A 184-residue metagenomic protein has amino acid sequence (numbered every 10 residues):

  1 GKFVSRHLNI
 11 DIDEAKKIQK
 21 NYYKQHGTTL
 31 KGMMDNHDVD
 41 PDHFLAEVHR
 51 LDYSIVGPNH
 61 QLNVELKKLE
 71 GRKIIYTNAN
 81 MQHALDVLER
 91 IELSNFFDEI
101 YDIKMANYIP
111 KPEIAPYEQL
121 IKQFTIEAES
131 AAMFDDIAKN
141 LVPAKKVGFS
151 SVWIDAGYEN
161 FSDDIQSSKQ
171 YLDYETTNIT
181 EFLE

Functional and structural regions predicted by a protein language model:
G1-Q61, Q82: N-terminal helical cap/lid subdomain that shapes the substrate entry/recognition surface in HAD-like hydrolases
I10, V39, G71, I126 (+1 more regions): Short glycine/serine/threonine/alanine-rich loop segments
S54, R72-K73, S94: A general structural signal for well-ordered secondary-structure junctions
Q61-E70: Catalytic-core regions built around general acid/base machinery
K67, N80-M81, L85-E184: Asp-based, Mg2+/Mn2+-dependent phosphohydrolase catalytic module
